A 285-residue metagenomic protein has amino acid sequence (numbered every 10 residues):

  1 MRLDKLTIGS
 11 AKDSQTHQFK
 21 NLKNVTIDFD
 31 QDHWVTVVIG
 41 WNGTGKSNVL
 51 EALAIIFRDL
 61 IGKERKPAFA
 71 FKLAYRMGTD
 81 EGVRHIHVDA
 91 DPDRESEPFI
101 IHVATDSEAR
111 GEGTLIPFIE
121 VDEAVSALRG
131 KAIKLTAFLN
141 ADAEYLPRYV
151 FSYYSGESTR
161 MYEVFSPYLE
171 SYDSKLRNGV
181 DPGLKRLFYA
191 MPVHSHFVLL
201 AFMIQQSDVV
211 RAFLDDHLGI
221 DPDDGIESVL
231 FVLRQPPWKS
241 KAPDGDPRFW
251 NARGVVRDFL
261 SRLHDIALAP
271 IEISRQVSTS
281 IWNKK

Functional and structural regions predicted by a protein language model:
M1-E51: Pre-Walker A-like glycine/lysine-rich segment at the N-terminus of P-loop NTPase domains
T7-D13, Q31, N42-G43, A54 (+4 more regions): Short, flexible loop/turn elements at secondary-structure junctions
K12-N21, M77-H85, E108-I116, Q206-F213: Short, surface-exposed beta-strand/loop "edge" segments at domain boundaries and coil↔beta transitions
Q31-L73, M77-E81: Phosphate-binding glycine-rich loops of NTP-binding sites
S47, A68-M77, I86-E120: Catalytic cores of eukaryotic secretory-pathway lumenal/extracellular enzymes that build and remodel glycoconjugates
E51-A54, H87-V88, E163-P167: Short coil/turn segments at secondary-structure boundaries
R58-K66, E81-R84, T159-V164, A212-F213: Short, solvent-exposed secondary-structure capping/transition elements
E123-K285: Coupling/switch/interface segments within P-loop NTPase motor domains and analogous charged loops in nucleic-acid
